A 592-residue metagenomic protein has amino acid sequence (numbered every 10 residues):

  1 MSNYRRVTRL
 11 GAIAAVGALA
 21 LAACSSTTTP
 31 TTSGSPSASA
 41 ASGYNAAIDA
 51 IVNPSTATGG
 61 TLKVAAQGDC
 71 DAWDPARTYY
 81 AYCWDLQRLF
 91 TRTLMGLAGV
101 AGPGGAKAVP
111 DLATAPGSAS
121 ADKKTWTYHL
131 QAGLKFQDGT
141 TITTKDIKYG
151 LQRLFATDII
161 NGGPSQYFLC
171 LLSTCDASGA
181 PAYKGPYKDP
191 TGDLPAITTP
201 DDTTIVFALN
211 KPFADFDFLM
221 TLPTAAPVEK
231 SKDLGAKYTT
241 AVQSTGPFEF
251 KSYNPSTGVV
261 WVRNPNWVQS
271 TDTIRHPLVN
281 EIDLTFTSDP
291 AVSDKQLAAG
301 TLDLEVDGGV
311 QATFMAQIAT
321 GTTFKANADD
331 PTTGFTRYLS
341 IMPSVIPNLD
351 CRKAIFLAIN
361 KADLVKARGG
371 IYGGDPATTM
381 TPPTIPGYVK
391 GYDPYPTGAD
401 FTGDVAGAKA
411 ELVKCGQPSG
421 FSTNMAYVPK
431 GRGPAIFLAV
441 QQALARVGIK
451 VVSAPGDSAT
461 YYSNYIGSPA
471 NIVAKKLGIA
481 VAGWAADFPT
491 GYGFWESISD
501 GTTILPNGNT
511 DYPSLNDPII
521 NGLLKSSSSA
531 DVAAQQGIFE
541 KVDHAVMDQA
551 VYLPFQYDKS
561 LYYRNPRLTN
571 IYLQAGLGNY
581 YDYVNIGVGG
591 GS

Functional and structural regions predicted by a protein language model:
P36, Y562-S592: Long beta-strand-rich cores associated with HINT superfamily self-processing modules
A50-S55, P195-T198, K353, V365 (+6 more regions): Extracytoplasmic/peripheral linker and loop segments enriched in polar/acidic and small residues with frequent Thr/Pro
A65-A121, Q243: N-terminal lobe/hinge region of extracytoplasmic solute-binding protein
D74, M342-G387, A435-I436, V546-P554: Periplasmic-binding protein-like
G99-P103, A180-A182, G192, T198 (+3 more regions): Gly/Pro-rich hinge or "lid" segments in bacterial periplasmic/extracellular proteins
A115-L171, V206, P347: Aromatic- and charge-enriched surface segment that lines or borders ligand/interaction sites
K232-T240, W267-Q317, K450: Ligand-site clamp/hinge motif
F248, Y372-K414, K430-A435: Structural transition elements
